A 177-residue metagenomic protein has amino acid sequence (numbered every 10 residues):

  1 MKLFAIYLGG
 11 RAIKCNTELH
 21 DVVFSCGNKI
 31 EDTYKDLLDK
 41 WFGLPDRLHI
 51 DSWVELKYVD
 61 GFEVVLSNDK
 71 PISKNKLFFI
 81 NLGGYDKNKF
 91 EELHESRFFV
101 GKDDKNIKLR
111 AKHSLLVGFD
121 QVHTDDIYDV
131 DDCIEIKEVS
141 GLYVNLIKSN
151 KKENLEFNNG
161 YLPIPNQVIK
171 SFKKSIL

Functional and structural regions predicted by a protein language model:
M1-K35: The feature marks the first
M1-L3, Y7-L8, V54-F90, V117-G118 (+1 more regions): A cross-kingdom feature marking charged/low-complexity
L8, V22-V23, G27-N28, L82-G83 (+2 more regions): A structural feature that tracks compact, well-ordered secondary-structure segments with a strong bias toward
R11-S25, P45, F90-F98, V117: A cross-kingdom feature marking solvent-exposed beta-strand/loop segments within repeated, beta-rich binding/scaffold
I13-C15, I30-D32, D60, K87 (+1 more regions): Generic "edge-of-domain/loop-turn" microfeature
H20, H94, V122-D131: Short edge beta-strand segments in beta-sheet-rich domains
K29-L44, D104-G118: A short, charged, amphipathic alpha-helix used as a generic interaction element across diverse proteins
D46-V54, D120-Y128: Conserved short beta-strand edge segments in small beta-sheet-based binding/regulatory domains
